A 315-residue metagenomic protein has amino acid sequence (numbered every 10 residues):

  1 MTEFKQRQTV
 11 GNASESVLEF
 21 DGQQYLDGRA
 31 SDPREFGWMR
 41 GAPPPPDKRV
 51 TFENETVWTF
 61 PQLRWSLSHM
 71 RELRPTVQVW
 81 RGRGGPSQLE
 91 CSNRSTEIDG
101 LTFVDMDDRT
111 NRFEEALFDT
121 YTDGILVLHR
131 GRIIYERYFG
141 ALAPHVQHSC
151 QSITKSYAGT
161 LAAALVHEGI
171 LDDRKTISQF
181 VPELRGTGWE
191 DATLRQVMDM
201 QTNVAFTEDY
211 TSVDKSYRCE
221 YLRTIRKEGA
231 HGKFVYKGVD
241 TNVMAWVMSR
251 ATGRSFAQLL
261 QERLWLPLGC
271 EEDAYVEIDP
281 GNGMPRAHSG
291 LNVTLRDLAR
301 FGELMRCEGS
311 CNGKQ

Functional and structural regions predicted by a protein language model:
M1-L142, E168-L171: N-terminal leader/targeting segments and the immediately adjacent pre-domain N-terminus
V104-D105, R109-L117, R132, A143-C150 (+1 more regions): Active-site-proximal loop and beta-strand segments within enzyme catalytic domains
T110, E190-D191, K215, D240-T241 (+2 more regions): A structural signal for well-ordered alpha-helical scaffolds and beta->alpha junctions
L117-T120, G124, S149-S152, K233-K237 (+1 more regions): Aromatic-acidic/polar surface patches that form glycan- and anion
G131-I134, Q151-I170, V197, F234-W265 (+1 more regions): Alpha-helical scaffold elements that line and support the substrate/ligand-binding pocket of soluble hydrolases
S149, H167-T202, T252-S289, V293: Active-site helix/loop module of the DD-peptidase/beta-lactamase fold, centered on the serine-lysine SxxK catalytic
T202-I278: A small/polar active-site loop signature that marks catalytic segments
R223-E228, K233-F234, Q258, D273-Q315: Penicillin-binding protein/beta-lactamase superfamily catalytic region
